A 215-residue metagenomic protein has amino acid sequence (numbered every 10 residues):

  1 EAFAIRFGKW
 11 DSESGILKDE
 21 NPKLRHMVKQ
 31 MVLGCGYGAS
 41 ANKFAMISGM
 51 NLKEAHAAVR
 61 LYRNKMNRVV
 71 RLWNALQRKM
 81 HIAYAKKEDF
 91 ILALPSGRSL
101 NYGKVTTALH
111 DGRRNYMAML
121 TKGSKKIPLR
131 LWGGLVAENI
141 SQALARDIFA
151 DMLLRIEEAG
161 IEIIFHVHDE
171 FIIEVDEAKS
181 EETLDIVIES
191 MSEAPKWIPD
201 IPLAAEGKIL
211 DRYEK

Functional and structural regions predicted by a protein language model:
E1-K215: Conserved catalytic core of nucleotide polymerization and phosphodiester-bond processing enzymes
